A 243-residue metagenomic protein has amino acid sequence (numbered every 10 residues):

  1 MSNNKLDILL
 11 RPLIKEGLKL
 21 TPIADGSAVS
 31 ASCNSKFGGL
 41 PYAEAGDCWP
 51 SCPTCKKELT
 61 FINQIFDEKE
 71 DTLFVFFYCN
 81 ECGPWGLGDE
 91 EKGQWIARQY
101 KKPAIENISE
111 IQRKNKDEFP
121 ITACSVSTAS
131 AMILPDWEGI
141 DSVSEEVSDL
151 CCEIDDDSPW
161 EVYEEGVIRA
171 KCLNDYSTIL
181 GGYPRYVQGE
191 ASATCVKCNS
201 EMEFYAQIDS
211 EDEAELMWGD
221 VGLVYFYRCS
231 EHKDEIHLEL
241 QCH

Functional and structural regions predicted by a protein language model:
M1-H243: Preference for intrinsically disordered or flexible, low-complexity segments and adjacent hinge/connector residues
